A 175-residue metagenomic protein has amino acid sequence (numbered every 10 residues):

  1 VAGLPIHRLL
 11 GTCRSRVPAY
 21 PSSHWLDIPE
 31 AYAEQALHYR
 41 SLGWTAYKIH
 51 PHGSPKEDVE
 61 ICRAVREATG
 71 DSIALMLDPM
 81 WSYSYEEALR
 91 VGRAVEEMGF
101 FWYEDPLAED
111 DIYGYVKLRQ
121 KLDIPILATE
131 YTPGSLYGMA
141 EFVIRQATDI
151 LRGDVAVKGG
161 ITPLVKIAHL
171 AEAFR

Functional and structural regions predicted by a protein language model:
V1-M76, M80-E97, K121: N-terminal capping/lid subdomain adjacent to the active-site entrance of alpha/beta enzymes
Y20, M76, E104, P125-T129: Structural detector of well-ordered beta-strand residues that form the stable sheet scaffold of enzyme domains
W25-D27, S54, L107-E109, Y131-G134: Short beta->alpha connector loops
A46-K48, E104, R152: Conserved beta-strand positions in the central sheet of alpha/beta enzyme cores
P51, M80-W81, L107-A108, P133 (+1 more regions): Short, glycine/acidic-enriched loop or turn micro-motifs at the edges of active sites
Y83, F100, E104-L107: A structural preference for long, well-packed, hydrophobic secondary-structure segments
V91-Y103, I144-L151: Structural recognition of alpha->loop->beta junctions
D110-R175: Catalytic alpha/beta core domains of metabolic enzymes, predominantly
